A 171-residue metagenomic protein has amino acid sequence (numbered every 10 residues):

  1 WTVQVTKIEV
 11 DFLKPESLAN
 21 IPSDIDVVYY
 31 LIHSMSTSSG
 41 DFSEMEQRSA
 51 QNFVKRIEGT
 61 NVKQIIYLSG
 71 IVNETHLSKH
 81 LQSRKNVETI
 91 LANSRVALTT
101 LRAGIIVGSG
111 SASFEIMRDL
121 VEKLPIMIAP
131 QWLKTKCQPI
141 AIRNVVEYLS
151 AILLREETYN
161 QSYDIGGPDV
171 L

Functional and structural regions predicted by a protein language model:
W1-T60, G70-H76: NAD(P)H-binding glycine-rich loop region in Rossmannoid oxidoreductase-like domains and their noncatalytic homologs
I25, V62-K63, L124, N160: A general structural motif
L31-I32, I65-G70, L101-A103: SDR active-site strand-loop-helix element
F53, I66, V87, L91: Active-site-proximal cofactor/substrate-binding loop regions of enzyme domains
G59-Q64, S94-V96: A short helix->loop->beta-strand "cap" motif at the edges of active sites that frequently abuts
T75-L171: Oxidoreductase cofactor-interface core, primarily capturing Rossmann-like NAD(P)-dependent enzymes
